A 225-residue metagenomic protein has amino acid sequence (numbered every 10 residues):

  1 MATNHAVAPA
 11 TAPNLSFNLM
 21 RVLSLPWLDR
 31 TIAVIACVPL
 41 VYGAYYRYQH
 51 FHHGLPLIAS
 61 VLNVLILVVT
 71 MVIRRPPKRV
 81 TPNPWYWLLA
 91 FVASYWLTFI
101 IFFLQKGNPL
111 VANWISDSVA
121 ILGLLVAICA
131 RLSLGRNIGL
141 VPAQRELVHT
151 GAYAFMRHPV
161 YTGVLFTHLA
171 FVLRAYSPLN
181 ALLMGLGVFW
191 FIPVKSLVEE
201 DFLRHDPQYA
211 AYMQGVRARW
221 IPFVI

Functional and structural regions predicted by a protein language model:
A2-V141, A170-I225: Membrane-anchoring alpha-helices and their flanking helix-loop junctions
V141-G163: Active-site-proximal inter-transmembrane loops
